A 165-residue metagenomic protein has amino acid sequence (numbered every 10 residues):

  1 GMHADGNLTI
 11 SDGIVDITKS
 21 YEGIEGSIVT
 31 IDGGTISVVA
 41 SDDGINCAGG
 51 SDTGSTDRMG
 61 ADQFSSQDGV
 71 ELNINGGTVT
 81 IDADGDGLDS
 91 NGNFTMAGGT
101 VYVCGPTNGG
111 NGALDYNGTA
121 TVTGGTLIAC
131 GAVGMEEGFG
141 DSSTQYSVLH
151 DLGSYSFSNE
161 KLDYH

Functional and structural regions predicted by a protein language model:
G1-H165: A composition-driven surface/loop motif
